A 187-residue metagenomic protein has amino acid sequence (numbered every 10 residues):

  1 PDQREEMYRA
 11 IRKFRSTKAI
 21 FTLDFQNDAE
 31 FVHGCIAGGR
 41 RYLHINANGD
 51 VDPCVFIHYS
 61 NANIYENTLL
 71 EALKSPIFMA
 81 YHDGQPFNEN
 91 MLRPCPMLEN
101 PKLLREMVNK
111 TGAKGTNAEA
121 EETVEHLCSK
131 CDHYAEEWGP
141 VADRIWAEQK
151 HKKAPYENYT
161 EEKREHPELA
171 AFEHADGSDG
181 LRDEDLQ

Functional and structural regions predicted by a protein language model:
P1-G38, A47-N48, D52, F56-N67: Radical SAM enzyme [4Fe-4S]-AdoMet core and its adjacent flexible, acidic and glycine-rich loops/tails across
G39-R40, N48, E89-L92: A structure-centric signal for secondary-structure junctions around beta-strands
F56-Q187: Flexible mid-to-C-terminal extensions adjoining Fe-S/redox cofactors in radical SAM and related proteins
